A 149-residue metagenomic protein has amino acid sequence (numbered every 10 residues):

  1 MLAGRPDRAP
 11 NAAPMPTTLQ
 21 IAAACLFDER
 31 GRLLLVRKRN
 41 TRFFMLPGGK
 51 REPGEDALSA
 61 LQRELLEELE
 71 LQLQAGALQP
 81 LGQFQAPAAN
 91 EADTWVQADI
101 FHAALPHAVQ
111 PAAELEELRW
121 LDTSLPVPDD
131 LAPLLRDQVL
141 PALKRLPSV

Functional and structural regions predicted by a protein language model:
M1-P14: N-terminal amphipathic/basic-hydrophobic helices that include classical n-h-c signal peptides and signal-anchor
N11-L33, K50: Conserved N-terminal beta-strand and adjoining loop/helix that marks the start of the Nudix/MutT-like hydrolase domain
Q20-A22, G31, V96-D99, E116: Change "...and in nucleic-acid phosphodiester-cleaving endonucleases..." to "...and in nucleic-acid processing enzymes
L26-F27, L35, H102-A103, W120: Conserved hydrophobic "DFG−1" position in protein kinase catalytic cores
R32-E68, Q72: Conserved Nudix-box catalytic region and its N-terminal flanking loop in Nudix hydrolases and closely related
Q72-G82: A short coil-to-beta-strand element that immediately follows conserved catalytic motifs
F84-Q110: Active-site-adjacent beta-strand/loop module that shapes the phosphate/pyrophosphate-binding cleft
I100-H102, Q110-P147: NUDIX/MutT-family hydrolases
